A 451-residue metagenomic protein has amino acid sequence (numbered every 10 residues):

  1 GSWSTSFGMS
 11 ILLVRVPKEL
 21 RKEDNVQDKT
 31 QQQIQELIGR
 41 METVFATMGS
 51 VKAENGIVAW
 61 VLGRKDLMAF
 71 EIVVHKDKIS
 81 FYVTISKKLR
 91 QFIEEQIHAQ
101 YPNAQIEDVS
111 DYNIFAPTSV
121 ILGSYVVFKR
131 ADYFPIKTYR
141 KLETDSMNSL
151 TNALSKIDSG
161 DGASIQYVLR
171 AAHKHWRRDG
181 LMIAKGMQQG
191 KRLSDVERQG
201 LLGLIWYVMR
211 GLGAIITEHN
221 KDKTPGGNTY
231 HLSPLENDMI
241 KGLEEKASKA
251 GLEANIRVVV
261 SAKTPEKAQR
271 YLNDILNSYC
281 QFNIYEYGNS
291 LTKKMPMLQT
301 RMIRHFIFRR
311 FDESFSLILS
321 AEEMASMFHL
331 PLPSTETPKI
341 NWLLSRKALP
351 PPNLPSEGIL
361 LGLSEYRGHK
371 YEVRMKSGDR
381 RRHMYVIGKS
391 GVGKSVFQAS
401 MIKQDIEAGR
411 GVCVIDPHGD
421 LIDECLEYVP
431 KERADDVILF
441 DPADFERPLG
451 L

Functional and structural regions predicted by a protein language model:
G1-P351, F445-L451: Extended, folded cores of ATP/NTP-driven motor/assembly subunits in large transport and secretion machines
L13-R15, S80-Y82, Q166-V168, R257-V259 (+5 more regions): Structured core elements
T47-E54, G226-L232, L354-I359, D379-H383 (+1 more regions): Short, mixed-charge, low-aromatic patches
G56-V61, L363-R367, K389-S390: Short acidic/polar alpha-helix capping motifs at helix-coil junctions
D238-E244, G368-E372, V392, F397: Active-site-adjacent structural elements in folded domains
P352-V373: N-terminal pre-Walker A segment at the start of P-loop NTPase domains
V373-R374, D379-L451: Switch/coupling segment of Walker-type NTPase motor domains
